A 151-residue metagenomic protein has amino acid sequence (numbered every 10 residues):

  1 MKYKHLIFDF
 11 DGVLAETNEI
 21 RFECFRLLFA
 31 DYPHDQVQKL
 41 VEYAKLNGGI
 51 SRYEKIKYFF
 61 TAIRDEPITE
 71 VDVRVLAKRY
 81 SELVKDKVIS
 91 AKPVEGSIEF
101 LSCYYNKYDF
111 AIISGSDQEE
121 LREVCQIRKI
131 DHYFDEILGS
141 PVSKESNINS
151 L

Functional and structural regions predicted by a protein language model:
M1-K4, Q118, R122-L151: Asp-based, Mg2+/Mn2+-dependent phosphohydrolase catalytic module
Y3-F10, L14-E95: N-terminal helical cap/lid subdomain that shapes the substrate entry/recognition surface in HAD-like hydrolases
A15, A111-G115, L138: Active-site-adjacent beta-strand anchor residues
N18-E19, I50, I98, G115-Q118 (+1 more regions): Alpha-helix N-cap/helix-start capping motif
P33, R64, K107-Y108, K129: Glycine-centered loop/turn motif at secondary-structure junctions
E82-I112, Q118, R122, E145-N149: Short, acidic loop-to-helix structural element flanking the phosphoryl-transfer center in phosphate-processing enzymes
